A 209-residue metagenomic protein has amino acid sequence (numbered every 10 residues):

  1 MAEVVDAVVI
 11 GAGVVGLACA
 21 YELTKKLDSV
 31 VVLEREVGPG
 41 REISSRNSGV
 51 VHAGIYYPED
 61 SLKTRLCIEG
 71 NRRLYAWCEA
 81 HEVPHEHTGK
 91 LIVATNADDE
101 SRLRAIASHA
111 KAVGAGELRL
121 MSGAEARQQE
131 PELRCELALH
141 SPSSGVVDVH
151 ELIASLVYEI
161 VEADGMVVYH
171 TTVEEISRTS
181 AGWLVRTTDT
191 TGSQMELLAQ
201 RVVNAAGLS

Functional and structural regions predicted by a protein language model:
V5-V32: N-terminal Rossmann-like FAD-binding beta1-loop-alpha1 element of flavoenzymes
V15, G38, S209: Conserved Rossmann-like nucleotide-cofactor binding loop
T24-R46: Glycine-rich FAD pyrophosphate-binding loop
D28-V30, H85, L118, V202: Hydrophobic anchor at the start of a short beta-strand that flanks the dinucleotide cofactor-binding loop
E34, H87, S122-G123, Y169-T171 (+1 more regions): Short loop/edge segments at beta-strand edges and connector loops that shape dinucleotide/nucleotide cofactor-binding
G49-E125, C135: Dinucleotide-binding Rossmann-like beta1-alpha1 core, especially the glycine-rich loop that anchors the ADP
D98-R102, Q129-E136, S177-L184: A short, glycine/Asx- and small/polar-enriched loop/turn that sits immediately N-terminal to a beta-strand
L139-R201, A205-S209: Helical element adjacent to the flavin cofactor pocket in flavoenzyme catalytic cores
